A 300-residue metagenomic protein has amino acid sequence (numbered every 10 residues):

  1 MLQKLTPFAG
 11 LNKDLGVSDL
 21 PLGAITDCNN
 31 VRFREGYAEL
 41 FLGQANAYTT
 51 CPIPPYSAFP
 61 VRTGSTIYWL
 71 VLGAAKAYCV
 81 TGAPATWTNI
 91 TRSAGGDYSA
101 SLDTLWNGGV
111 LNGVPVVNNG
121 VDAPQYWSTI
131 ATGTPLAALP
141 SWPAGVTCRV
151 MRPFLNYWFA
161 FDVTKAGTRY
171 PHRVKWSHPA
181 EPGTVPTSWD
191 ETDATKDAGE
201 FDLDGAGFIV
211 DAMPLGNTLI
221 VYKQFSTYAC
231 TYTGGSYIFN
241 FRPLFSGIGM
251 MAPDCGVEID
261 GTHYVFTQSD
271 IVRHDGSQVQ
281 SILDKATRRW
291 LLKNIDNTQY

Functional and structural regions predicted by a protein language model:
M1-W87, V146-A229: N-terminal beta-propeller domains
L2-P7, P115, K165, G205-Y300: Beta-sheet-dominated scaffold domains
L42-T50, W87-Y98, T134-S141, T195-D202 (+1 more regions): A short beta-strand motif characteristic of beta-propeller blades
P52-V61, G95-V110, W142-P153, G207-D211 (+2 more regions): Repeated scaffold domains used in trafficking and secretory/extracellular systems, primarily beta-propellers
K76, A123-Q125, S226, D270: A short loop-to-beta-strand structural motif that recurs across blades of beta-propeller domains
T81-P84, T129-T132, Y232-G235, S277-Q278: Short loop/turn segments that connect beta-strands within beta-propeller blades
A94-Y98, G183-G205, D284-Y300: Surface-exposed loop and turn segments in beta-propeller and other repeat-based domains that flank or scaffold
D103-M151: Hydrophobic or amphipathic alpha-helical targeting/insertion segments
